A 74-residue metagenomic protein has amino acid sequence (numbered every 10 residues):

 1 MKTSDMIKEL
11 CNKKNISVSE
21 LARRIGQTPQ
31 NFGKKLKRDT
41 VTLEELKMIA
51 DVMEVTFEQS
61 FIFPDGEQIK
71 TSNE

Functional and structural regions predicted by a protein language model:
M1-K14, E20: A short, Lys/Arg-rich alpha-helix, primarily the initiator
I7, V18, P29, L43-L46: Helix-turn-helix DNA-binding elements, focusing on the entry/boundary residues of the two helices that contact DNA
K8, K34-K35: A general lysine-centric signal
N12, R23, D51: Alpha-helical residues within the helix-turn-helix
N15-G33: Short alpha-helical DNA-recognition segment
G33-K34, F61: Key DNA-contacting residues within the recognition helix of helix-turn-helix
E45-E58: DNA major-groove recognition helix of helix-turn-helix/homeodomain DNA-binding modules
S60-E74: Short, charged recognition helix plus adjacent turn of helix-turn-helix-like nucleic-acid-binding domains
